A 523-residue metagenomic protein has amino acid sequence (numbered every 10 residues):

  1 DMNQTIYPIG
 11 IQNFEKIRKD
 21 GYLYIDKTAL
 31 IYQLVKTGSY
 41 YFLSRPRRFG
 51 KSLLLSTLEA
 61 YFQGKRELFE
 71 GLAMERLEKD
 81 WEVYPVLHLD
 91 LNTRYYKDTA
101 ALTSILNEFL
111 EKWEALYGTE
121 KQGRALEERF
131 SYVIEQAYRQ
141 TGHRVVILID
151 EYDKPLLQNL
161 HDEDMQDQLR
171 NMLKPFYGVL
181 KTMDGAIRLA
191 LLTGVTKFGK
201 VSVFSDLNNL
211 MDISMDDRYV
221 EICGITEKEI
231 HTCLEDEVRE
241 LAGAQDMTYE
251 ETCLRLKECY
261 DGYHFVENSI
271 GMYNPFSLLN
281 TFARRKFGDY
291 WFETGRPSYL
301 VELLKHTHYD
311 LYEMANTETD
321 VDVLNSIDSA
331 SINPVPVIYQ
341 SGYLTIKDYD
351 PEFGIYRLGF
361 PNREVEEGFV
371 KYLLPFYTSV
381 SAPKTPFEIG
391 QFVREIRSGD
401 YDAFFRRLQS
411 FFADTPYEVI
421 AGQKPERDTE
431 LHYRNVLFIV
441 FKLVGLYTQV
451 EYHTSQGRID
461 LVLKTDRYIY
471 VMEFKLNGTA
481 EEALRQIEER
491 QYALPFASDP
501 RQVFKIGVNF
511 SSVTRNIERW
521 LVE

Functional and structural regions predicted by a protein language model:
D1-T429, V444: Phosphate-binding site recognition
Q136-T141, V440-D466: Active-site metal-binding core of divalent-cation-utilizing nuclease and nuclease-like domains
V146, Y468-Y470, F504: Structural motif
Q166-M172, L476-A493: Mg2+/Mn2+-dependent nuclease catalytic core
F176-M183, P336-L344, F438-L443, Q486-I506: Metal-dependent nuclease catalytic cores in nucleic-acid-processing enzymes, especially RNase H-like/related
L437, L461-L476, R490: Conserved catalytic cores of phosphodiester-cleaving nucleases, focusing on short active-site segments
P495, R501-E523: Domain-level recognition of nuclease-like catalytic cores that cleave nucleotide substrates
